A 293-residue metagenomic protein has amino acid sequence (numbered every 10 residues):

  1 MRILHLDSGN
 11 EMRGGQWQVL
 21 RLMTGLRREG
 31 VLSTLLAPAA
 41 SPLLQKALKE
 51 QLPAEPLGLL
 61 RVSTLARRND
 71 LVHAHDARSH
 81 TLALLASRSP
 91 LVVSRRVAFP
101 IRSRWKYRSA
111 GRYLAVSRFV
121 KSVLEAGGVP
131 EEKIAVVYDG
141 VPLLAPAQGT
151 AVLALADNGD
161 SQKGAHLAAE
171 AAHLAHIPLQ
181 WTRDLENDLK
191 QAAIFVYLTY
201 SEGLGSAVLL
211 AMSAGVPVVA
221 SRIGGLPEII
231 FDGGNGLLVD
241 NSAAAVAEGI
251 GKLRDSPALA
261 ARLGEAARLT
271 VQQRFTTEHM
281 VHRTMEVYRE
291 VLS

Functional and structural regions predicted by a protein language model:
L4, A145-K163, A169-H173: Conserved donor-binding/catalytic core segment of Leloir-type glycosyltransferases
R13-T24, D160-L174, L209: A conserved mid-protein helix/loop that constitutes part of the nucleotide-sugar donor-binding site
L36, P217-A220: Short hydrophobic beta-strand element within catalytic cores of glycosyltransferases and related nucleotide-activated
G58, A74-H80, R95-R96: Short His-centered aromatic/hydrophobic patch
A66, L91-R118, S122, G127: A conserved, positively charged/aromatic
Y200: Aromatic "clamp/platform" in nucleotide-sugar-dependent glycosyltransferases that forms part of the donor/acceptor
D232-G233, L237-A244, K252-P257: Conserved acidic donor-binding segment of nucleotide-sugar-dependent glycosyltransferases
K252, L259-R274, R283-E286: A short, well-ordered alpha-helix in the C-terminal region of glycosyltransferases
